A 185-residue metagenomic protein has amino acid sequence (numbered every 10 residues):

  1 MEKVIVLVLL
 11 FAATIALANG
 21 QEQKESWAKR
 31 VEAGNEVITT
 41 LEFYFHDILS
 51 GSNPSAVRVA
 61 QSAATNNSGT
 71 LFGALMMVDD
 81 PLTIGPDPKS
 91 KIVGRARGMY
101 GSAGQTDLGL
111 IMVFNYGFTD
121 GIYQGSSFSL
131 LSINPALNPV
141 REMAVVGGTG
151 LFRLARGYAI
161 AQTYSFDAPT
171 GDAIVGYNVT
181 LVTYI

Functional and structural regions predicted by a protein language model:
E2-Y123, F128, I174, I185: Extracellular or lumenal secretory-pathway regions
V8, S50-S52, L137, F152-R153 (+2 more regions): A broad, structure-centric signal for solvent-exposed, well-ordered loop/edge residues that line or flank functional
A60-N66, N134-L137, G147-L151, N178-L181: Short, low-complexity, polar/charged sequence segments that are solvent-exposed and flexible
I84-P86, S132, A168: Generic structural "secondary-structure junction" signal
T106-S165: Acidic, glycine-rich flexible loop segments
T163-Y184: Short, surface-exposed, low-complexity cationic segments
